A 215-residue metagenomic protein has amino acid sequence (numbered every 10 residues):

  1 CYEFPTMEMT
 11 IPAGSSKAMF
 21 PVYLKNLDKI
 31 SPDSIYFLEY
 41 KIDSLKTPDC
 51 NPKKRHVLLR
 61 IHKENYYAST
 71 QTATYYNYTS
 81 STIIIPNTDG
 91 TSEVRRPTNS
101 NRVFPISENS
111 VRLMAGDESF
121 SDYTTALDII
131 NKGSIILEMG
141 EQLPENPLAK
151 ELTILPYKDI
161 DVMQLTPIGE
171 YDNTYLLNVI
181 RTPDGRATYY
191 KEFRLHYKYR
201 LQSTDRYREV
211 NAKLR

Functional and structural regions predicted by a protein language model:
C1-T6, M19, Y23-F37, D43-R215: Intrinsically disordered, low-complexity regulatory regions in eukaryotic proteins
M9-K17: Short proline/glycine- and polar residue-rich coil/turn motifs
